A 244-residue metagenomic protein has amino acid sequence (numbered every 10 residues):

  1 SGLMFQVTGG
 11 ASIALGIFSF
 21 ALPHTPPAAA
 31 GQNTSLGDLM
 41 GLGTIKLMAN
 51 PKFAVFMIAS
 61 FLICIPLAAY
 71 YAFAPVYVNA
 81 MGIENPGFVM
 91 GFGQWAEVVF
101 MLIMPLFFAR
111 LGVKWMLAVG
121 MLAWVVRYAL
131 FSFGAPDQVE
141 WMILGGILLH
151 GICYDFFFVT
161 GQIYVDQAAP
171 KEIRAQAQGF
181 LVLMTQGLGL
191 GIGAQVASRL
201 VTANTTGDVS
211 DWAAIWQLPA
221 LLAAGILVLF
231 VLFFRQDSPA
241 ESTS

Functional and structural regions predicted by a protein language model:
S1-G10, R199-A223: A membrane-interface helix-boundary motif in multi-pass transporters
L3-Q6, N79-V98, W141-M142, G179 (+1 more regions): Loop-to-transmembrane helix entry
A14-P23, I215-S244: Multi-pass alpha-helical transporter architecture, strongest for 12-TM Major Facilitator/SLC carriers used
P23-I58: Juxtamembrane intracellular "pre-TM" segments in multi-pass secondary transporters
K52-S60, C64-G91, A194: Helix-loop boundary and gating motifs at the non-cytosolic
F100-V113, V201: Helix-to-loop junctions at the C-terminal end of transmembrane segments in multipass secondary transporters
L122-P136: C-terminal ends and interior cores of transmembrane alpha-helices in multi-pass membrane transporters/permeases
F156-A169: Intracellular juxtamembrane helix-capping segments at the cytosolic ends of symmetry-related transmembrane helices
